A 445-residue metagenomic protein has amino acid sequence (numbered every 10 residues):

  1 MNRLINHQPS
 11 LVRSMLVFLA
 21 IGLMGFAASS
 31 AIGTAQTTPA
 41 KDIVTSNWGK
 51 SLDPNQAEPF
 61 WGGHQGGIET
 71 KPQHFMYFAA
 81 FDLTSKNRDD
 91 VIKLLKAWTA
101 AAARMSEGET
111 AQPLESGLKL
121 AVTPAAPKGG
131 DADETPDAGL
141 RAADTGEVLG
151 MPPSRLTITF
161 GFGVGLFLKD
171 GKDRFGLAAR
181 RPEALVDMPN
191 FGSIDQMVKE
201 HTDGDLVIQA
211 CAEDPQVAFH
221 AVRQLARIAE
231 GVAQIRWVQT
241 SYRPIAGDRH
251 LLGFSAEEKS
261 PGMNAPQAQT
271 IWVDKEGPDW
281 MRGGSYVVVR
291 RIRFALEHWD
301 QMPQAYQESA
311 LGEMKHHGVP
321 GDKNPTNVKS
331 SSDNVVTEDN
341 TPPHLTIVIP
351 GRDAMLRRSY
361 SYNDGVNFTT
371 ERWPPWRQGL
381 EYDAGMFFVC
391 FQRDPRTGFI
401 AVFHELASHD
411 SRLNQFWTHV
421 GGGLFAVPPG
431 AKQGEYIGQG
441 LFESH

Functional and structural regions predicted by a protein language model:
N2-L19: N-terminal secretory signal peptides and thylakoid transit peptides that target proteins across membranes
Q8-S10, T37-A40: Generic low-complexity segments that are intrinsically disordered, proline-rich and/or Lys/Arg-biased
M24-A31: Hydrophobic membrane-targeting alpha-helices
G25, T38-H445: Long, histidine/aromatic-enriched segments associated with O2/redox biology
A31-T37: Boundary at the C-terminal end of the N-terminal hydrophobic targeting segment
